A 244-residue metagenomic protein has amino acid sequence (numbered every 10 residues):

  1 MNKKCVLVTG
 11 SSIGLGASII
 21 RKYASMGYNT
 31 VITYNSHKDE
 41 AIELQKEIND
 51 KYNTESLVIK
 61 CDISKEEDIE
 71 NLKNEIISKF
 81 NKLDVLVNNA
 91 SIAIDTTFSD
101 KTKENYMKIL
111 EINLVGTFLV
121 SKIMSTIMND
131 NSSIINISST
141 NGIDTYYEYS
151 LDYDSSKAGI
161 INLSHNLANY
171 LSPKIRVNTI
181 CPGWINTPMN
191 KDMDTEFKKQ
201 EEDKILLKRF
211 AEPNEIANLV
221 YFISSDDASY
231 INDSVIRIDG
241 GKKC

Functional and structural regions predicted by a protein language model:
S12-I13: Conserved glycine-rich cofactor-binding loop
T97-F98, N105-L110, N190, F197 (+1 more regions): Substrate-binding pocket helix/loop in short-chain dehydrogenase/reductase
S121, S156, S164: Active-site helix of classical SDR
T126, H165-P173, S229: Alpha-helical segment proximal to the catalytic Tyr-Lys
S139: Residue(s) in the substrate-gating loop at a strand-loop-helix junction that position the organic substrate next
D144, Y221, N232-C244: Short C-terminal tail/terminal secondary-structure segment of NAD(P)H-dependent dehydrogenase/reductase domains
L206-I216: A conserved structural motif in NAD(P)-dependent oxidoreductases
